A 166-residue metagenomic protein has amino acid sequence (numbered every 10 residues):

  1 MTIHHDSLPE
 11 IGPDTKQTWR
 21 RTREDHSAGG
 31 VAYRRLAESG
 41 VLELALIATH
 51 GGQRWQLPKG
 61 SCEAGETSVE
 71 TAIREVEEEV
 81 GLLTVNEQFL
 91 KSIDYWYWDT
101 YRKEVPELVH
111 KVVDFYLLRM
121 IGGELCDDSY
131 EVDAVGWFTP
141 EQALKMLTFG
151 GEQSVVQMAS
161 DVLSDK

Functional and structural regions predicted by a protein language model:
T2, H50-R54, V113, R119-K166: Nudix hydrolase/Nudix homology domain
T2-E38, V105: Acidic, metal-coordinating catalytic segment for phosphate/diphosphate chemistry, firing primarily on the Nudix
T22, E107-L108, C126-D128: Short secondary-structure boundary/capping segments
H26-A28, L42, V113-D114, D133: Change "...and in nucleic-acid phosphodiester-cleaving endonucleases..." to "...and in nucleic-acid processing enzymes
L36-S39, G51-R54, E63, D94-W98 (+1 more regions): Short, charged/polar surface micro-motifs in flexible loops or helix N-caps
S39-V85: Conserved Nudix-box catalytic region and its N-terminal flanking loop in Nudix hydrolases and closely related
E75-V80, F89-W96, M158-K166: A general structural signal for short secondary-structure boundary/capping elements
G81-G123: Active-site segment of metal-dependent pyrophosphate-handling enzymes, primarily the Nudix hydrolase catalytic core
